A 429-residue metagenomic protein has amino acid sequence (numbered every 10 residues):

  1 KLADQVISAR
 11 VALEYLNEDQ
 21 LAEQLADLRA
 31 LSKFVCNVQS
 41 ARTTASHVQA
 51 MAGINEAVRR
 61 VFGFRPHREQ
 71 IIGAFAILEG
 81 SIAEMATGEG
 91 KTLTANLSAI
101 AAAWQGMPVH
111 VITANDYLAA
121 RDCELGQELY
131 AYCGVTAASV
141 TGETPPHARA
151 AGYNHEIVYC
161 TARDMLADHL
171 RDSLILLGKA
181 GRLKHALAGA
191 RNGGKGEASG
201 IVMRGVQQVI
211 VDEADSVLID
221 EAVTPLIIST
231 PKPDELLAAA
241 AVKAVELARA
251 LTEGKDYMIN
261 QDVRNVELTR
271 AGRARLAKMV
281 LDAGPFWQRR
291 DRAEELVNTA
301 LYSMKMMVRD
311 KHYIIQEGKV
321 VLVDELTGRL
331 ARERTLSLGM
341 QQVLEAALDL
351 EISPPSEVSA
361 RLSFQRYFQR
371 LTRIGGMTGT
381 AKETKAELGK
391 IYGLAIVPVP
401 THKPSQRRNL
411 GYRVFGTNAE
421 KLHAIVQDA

Functional and structural regions predicted by a protein language model:
K1-A429: Conserved P-loop NTPase motor core
